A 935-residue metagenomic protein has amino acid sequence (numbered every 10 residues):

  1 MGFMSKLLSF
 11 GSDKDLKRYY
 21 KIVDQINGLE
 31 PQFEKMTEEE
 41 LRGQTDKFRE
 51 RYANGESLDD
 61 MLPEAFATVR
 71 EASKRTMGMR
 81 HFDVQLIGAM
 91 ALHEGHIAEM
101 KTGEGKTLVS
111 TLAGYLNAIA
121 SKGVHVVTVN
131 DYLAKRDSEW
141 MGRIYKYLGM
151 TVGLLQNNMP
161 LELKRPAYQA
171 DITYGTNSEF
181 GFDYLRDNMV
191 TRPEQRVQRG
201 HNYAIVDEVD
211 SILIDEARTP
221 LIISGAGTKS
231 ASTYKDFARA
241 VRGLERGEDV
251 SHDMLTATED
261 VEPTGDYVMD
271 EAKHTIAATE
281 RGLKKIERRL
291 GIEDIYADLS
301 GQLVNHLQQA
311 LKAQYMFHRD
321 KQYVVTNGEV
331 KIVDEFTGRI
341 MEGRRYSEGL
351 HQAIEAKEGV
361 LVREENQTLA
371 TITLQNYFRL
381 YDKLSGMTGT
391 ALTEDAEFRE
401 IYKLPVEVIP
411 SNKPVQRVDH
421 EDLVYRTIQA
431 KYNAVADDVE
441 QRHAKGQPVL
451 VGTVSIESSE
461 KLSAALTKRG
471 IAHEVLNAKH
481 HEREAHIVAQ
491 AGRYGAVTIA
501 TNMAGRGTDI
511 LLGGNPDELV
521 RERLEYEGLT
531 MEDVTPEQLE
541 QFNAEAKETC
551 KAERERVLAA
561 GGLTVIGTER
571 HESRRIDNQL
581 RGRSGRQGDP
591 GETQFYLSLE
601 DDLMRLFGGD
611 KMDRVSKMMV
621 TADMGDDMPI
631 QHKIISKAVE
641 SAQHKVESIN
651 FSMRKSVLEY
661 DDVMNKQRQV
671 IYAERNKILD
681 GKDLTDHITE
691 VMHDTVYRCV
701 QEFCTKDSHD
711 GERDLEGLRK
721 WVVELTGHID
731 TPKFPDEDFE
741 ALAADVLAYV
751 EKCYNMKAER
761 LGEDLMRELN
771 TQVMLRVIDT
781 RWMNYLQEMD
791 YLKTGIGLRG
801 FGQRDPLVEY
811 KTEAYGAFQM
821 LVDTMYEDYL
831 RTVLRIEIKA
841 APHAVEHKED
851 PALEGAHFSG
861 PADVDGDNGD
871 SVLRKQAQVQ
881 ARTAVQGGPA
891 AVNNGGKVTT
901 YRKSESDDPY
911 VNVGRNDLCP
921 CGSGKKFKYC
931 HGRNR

Functional and structural regions predicted by a protein language model:
M1-D623, A673, E690, D694: Conserved P-loop NTPase motor core
F3, E394, Q447, G495-T498 (+5 more regions): Generic detector of short, well-ordered, non-transmembrane alpha-helical segments enriched in hydrophobic residues
F10-D13, K17, Q32-K35, E56 (+24 more regions): Generic amphipathic alpha-helical segments used as scaffolds and interaction surfaces in large, multi-domain proteins
D13, A370, D438, I635-S636 (+3 more regions): Short, flexible segments with low predicted structural confidence
A65-V69, L92, T173, V209 (+10 more regions): Core structural elements
A436-E440, S463, R581, M604 (+11 more regions): Generic hydrophobic alpha-helical scaffold/packing signal
F595-Y596, D602, L606, K611-V657 (+1 more regions): Arginine-glycine-biased low-complexity disordered regions
D623, E674-R935: Acidic/negatively charged segments and metal-coordination signatures
